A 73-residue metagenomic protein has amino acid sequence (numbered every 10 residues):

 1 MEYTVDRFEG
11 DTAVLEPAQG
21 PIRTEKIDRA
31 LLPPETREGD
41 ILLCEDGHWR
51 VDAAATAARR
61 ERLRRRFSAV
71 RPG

Functional and structural regions predicted by a protein language model:
M1-F8: Structural detector for short beta-strands of small beta-barrel domains
D11-L15: Short aromatic-glycine-enriched beta-strand elements
R23-P33: Beta-strand/loop nucleic-acid-binding surfaces
E45-V51: Short, charged beta-turn/beta-strand-edge "cap" motif at the junction between a beta-strand and an adjacent loop
T56-G73: Short peripheral tails and domain-boundary helices/loops at the edges of structured domains
